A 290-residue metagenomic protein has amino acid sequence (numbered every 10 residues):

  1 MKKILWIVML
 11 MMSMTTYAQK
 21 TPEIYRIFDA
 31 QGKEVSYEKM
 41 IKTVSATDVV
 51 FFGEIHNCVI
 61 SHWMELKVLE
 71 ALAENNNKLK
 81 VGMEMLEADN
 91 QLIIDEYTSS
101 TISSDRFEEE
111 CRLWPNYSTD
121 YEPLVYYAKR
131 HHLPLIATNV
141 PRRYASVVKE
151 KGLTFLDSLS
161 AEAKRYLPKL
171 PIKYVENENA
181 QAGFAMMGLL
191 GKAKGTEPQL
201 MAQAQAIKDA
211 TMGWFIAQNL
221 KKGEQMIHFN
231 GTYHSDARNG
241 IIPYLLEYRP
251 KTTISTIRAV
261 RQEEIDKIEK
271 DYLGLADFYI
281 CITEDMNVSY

Functional and structural regions predicted by a protein language model:
I4-S13: Sec-dependent N-terminal signal peptides
Y17-T47: N- or domain-start disorder-to-order transition segments that initiate the globular core
K33, Y37, N57-E65, N90 (+3 more regions): Solvent-exposed, acidic/flexible segments
K42-L79: N-terminal, post-signal-peptide region of Sec/Tat-exported proteins
I55-C58, L86-N90, P141-A145, T232-S235 (+1 more regions): Solvent-exposed loop/turn segments at secondary-structure junctions within structured extracellular/periplasmic domains
K80-E87, S255-V260: Short internal beta-strands
L92-A217: A substrate-binding/cap region within the structured catalytic cores of diverse enzymes
T211-L220, E224-I227, H234-Y290: C-terminal regions of proteins
